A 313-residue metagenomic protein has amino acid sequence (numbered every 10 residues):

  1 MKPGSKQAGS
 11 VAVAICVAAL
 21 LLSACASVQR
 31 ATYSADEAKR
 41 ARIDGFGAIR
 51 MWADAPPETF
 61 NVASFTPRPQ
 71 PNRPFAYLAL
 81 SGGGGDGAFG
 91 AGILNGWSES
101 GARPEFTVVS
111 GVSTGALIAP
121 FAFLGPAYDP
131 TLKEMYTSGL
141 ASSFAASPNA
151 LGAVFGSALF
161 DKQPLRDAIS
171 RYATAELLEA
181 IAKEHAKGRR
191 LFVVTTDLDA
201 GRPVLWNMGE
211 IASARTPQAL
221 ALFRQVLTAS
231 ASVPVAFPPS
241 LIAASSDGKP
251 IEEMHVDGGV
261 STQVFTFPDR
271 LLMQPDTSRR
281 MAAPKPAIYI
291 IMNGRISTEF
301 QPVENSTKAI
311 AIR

Functional and structural regions predicted by a protein language model:
K2-I15: Bacterial N-terminal signal peptides that target proteins for export
L21-A24: C-terminal motif of bacterial Sec signal peptides marking the signal peptidase cleavage site
A26-V108, F123-R313: Patatin-like phospholipase
S113-T114: Active-site loop->helix "elbow" adjoining a glycine-rich segment at hydrolase catalytic centers
I118-F121: Hydrolases whose catalytic domains are alpha/beta-hydrolase-1, hotdog thioesterase, or metallo-beta-lactamase-like
